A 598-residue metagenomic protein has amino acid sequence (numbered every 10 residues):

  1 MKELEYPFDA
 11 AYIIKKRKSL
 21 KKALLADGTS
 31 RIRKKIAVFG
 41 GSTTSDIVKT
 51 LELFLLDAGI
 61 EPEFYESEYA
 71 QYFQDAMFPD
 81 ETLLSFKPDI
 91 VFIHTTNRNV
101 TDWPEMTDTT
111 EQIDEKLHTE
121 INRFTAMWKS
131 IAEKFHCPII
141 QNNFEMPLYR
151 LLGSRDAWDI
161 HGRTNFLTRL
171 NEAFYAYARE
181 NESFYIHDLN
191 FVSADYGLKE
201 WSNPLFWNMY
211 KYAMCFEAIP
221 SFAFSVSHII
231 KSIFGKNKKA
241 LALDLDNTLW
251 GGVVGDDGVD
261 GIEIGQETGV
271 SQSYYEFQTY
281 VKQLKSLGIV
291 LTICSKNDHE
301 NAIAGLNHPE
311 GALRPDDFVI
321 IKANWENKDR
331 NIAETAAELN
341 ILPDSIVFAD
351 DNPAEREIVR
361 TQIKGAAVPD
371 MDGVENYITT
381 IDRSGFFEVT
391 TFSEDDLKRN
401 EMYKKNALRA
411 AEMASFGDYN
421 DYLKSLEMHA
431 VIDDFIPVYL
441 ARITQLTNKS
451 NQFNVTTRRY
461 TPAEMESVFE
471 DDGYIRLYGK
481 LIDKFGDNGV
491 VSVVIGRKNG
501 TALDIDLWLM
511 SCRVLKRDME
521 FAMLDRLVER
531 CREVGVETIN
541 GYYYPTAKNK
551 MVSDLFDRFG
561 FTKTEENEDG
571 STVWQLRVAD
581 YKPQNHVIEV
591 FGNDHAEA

Functional and structural regions predicted by a protein language model:
M1-A242, L249-W250, G255-G261, A354 (+2 more regions): Extracellular glycan-modifying ectodomains
E61-F64, P315-V319, A366-G373: Short hydrophobic/aromatic-enriched beta-strand-loop microsegments
V254-T279, K364-M371: Basic, amphipathic juxtamembrane/active-site segments that coordinate anionic phosphate or diphosphate groups
E276-N307, I321-K322, V359, Y439 (+4 more regions): Substrate-recognition element of Asp-dependent hydrolases with the DxDx(T/V) motif
I332-P353, V359: Conserved Lys-Pro-Asp/Glu-containing loop-to-beta segment of HAD-superfamily phosphomonoesterases, centered on
R360, K364-L426, E529-A598: Terminal substrate-recognition subdomain of acyl/acetyltransferases
V431-R513: A conserved beta-strand-loop-helix scaffold within acyl/acetyltransferase catalytic domains
K484, V490-N567: Acyl-donor binding region in acyl/amide transferases
